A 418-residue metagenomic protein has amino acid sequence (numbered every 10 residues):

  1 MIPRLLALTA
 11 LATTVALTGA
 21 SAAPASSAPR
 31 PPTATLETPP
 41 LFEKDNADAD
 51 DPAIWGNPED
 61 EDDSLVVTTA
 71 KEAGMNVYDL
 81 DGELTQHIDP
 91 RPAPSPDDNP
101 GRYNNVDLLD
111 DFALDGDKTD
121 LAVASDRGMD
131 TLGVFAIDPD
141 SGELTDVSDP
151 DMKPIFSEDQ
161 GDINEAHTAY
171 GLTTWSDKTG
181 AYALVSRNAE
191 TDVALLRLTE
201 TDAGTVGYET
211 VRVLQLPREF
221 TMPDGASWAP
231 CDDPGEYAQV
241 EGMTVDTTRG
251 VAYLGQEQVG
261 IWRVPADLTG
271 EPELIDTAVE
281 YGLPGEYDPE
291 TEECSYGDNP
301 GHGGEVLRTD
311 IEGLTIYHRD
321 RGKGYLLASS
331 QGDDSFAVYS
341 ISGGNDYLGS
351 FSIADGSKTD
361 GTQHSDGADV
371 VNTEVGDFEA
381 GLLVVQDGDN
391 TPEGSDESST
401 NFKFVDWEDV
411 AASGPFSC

Functional and structural regions predicted by a protein language model:
M1-S27: Secretory targeting and sorting signals
S26-C418: Sequence/structural signature of beta-propeller domains
